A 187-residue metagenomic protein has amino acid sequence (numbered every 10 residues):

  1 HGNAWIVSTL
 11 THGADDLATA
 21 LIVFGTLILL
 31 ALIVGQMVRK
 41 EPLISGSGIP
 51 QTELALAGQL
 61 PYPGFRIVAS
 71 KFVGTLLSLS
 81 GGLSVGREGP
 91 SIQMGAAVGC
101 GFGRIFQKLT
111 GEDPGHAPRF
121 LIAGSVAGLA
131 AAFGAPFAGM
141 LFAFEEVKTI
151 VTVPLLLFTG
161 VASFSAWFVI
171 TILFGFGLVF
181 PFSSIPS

Functional and structural regions predicted by a protein language model:
H1-S187: Alpha-helical transmembrane segments and immediately membrane-proximal extracytoplasmic
